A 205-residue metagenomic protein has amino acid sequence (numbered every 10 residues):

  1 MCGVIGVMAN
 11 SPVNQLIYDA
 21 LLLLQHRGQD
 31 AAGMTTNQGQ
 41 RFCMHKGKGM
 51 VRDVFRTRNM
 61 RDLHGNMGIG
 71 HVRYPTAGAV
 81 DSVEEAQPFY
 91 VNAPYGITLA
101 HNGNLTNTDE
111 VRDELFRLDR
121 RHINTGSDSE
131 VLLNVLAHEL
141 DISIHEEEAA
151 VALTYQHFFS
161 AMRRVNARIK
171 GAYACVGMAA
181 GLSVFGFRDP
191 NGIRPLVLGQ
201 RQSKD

Functional and structural regions predicted by a protein language model:
M1-D205: Conserved short alpha-helical segments that host acidic/polar catalytic motifs at enzyme active sites
